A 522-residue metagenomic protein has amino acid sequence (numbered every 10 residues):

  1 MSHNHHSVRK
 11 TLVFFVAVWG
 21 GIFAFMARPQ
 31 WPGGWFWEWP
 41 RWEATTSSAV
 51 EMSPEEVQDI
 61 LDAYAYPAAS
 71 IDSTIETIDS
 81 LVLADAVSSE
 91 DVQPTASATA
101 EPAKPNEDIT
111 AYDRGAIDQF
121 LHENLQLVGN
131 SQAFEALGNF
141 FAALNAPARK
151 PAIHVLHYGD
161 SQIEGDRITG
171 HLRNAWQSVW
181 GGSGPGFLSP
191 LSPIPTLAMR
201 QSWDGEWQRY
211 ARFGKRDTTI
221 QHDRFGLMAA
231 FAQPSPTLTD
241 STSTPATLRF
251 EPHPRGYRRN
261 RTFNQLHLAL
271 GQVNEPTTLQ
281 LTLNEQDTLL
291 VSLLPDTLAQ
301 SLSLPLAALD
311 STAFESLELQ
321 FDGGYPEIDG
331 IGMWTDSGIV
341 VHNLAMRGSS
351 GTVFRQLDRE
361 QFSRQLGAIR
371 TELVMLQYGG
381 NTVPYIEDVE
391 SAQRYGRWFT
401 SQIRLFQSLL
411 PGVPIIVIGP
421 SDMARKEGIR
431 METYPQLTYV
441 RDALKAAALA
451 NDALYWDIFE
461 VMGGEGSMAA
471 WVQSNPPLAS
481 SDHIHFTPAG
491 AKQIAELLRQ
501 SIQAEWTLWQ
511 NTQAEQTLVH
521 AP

Functional and structural regions predicted by a protein language model:
T11-P29, F314, P326: Hydrophobic membrane-insertion alpha-helices, especially the h-region of bacterial N-terminal signal peptides
W31-A100: Juxtamembrane proline-rich low-complexity "stalk" or linker regions positioned immediately after a signal peptide
P32, R359, D422-P522: Catalytic His-Asp segment of secreted/periplasmic serine-dependent ester chemistry enzymes
G129-N145, F354-A368, R397-L405, T438 (+1 more regions): Alpha-helical scaffolding within the catalytic cores of extracellular/periplasmic polymer-degrading hydrolases
V155-G159: Short hydrophobic beta-strand that contains or immediately precedes a catalytic carboxylate
E164-T282, L293-R397, H485: Conserved SGNH/GDSL esterase-like catalytic core that processes O-acyl groups on lipids and polysaccharides
D166, G170, N174, E360 (+10 more regions): Solvent-exposed, polar/charged alpha-helical surfaces in well-ordered, non-transmembrane soluble domains, broadly
M375-V383, R404-R441, D457: Active-site segments of SGNH/GDSL-like serine hydrolases that catalyze O-acetyl group transfer/hydrolysis on lipids
